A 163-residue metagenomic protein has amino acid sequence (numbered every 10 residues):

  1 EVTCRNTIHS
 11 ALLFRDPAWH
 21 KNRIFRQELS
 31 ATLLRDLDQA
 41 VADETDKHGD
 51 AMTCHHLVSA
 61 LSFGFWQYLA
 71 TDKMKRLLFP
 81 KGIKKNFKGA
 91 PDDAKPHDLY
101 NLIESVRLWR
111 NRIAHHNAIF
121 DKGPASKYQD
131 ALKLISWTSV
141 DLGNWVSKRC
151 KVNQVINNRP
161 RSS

Functional and structural regions predicted by a protein language model:
E1-N111, H115-A125, Q129-S163: Amphipathic alpha-helical interface elements
